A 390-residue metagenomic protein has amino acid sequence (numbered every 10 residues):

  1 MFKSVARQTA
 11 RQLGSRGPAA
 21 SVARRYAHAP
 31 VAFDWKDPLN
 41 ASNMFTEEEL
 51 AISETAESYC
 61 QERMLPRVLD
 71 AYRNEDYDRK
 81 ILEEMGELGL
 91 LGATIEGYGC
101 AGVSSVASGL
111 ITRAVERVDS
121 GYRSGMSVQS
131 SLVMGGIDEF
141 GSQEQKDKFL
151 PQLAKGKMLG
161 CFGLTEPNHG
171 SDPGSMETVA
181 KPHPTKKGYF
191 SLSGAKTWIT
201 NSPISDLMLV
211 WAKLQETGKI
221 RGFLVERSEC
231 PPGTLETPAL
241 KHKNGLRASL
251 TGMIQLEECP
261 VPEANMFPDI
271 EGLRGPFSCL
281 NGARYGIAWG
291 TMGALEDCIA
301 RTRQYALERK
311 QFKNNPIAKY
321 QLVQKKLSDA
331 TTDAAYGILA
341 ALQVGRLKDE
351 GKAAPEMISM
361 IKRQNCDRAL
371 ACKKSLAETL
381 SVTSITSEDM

Functional and structural regions predicted by a protein language model:
F2-V118, V128, F140-Q145, Q152 (+3 more regions): Alpha-helical interface subdomain recognition
V103, D172-G174, N201-S205, K219 (+2 more regions): Short glycine/proline-enriched turns and hinge-like loops at secondary-structure junctions
S124-E144, G170-P173, P182: N-terminal glycine-rich flavin-associated loop
K155-T165: A short, Trp-centered hydrophobic/proline-enriched beta-strand micro-motif
H169, T197-P203, G282-G286: Glycine-rich phosphate/pyrophosphate-binding beta-alpha loops
G188-L235: A short core secondary-structure module
C230-P260: Flexible, small-/acidic-enriched active-site or ligand-binding loops
E257-G275: Long, acidic (Asp/Glu-rich), low-complexity accessory segments flanking structured domains
